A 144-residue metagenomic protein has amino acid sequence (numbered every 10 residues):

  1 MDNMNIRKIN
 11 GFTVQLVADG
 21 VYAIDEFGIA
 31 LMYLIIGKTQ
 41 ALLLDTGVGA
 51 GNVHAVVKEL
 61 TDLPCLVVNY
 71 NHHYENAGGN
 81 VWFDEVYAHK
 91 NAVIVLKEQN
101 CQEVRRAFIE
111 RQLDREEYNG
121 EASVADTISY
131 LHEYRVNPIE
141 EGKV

Functional and structural regions predicted by a protein language model:
M1-V14, Y118-A125: Short, basic/low-complexity N-terminal boundary segments at the transition from targeting/disordered tails
D2-R7, V21-E26, D126-S129, R135-N137: Short, solvent-exposed secondary-structure boundary motifs
R7-E59: Conserved beta-strand hairpin/beta-sheet module of binuclear metal-dependent hydrolase folds, prominently
Y22, K143-V144: Short beta-strand segments in beta-sandwich/barrel cores
A50-K143: Active-site HxH/HxHxD metal-binding segment of metal-dependent hydrolases
